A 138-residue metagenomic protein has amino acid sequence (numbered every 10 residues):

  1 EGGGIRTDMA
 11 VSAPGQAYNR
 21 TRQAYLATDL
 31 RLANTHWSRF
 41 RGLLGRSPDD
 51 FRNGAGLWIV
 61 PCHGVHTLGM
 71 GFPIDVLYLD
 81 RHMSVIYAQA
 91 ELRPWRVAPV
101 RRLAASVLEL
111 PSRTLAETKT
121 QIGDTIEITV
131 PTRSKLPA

Functional and structural regions predicted by a protein language model:
E1-D8: N-terminal amphipathic/basic-hydrophobic helices that include classical n-h-c signal peptides and signal-anchor
D8-A138: Compact, glycine-rich, soluble single-domain proteins
